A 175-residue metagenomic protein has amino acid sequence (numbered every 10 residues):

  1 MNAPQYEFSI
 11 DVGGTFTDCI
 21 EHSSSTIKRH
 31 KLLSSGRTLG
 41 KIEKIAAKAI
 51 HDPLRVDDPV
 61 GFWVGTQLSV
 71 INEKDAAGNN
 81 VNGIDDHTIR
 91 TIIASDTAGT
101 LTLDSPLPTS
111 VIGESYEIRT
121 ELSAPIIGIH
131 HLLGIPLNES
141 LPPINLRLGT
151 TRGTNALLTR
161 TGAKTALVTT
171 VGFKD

Functional and structural regions predicted by a protein language model:
M1-D175: N-terminally biased helix-coil "hinge/interface" segments that flank
